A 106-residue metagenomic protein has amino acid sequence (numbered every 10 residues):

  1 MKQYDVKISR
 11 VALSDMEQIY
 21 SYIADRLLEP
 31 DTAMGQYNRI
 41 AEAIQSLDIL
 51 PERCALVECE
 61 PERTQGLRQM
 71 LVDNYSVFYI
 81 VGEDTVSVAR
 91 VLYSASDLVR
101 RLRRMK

Functional and structural regions predicted by a protein language model:
M1-R63: Basic, Lys/Arg-enriched alpha-helical interface segments
Y4, S9, C59-E60, M70-N74 (+2 more regions): Surface-exposed loop/turn and secondary-structure junction residues enriched for glycine/proline
K7, R39, R53, R68 (+2 more regions): Basic side chains
L27, V72-S76, I80-K106: Enriched for short, Lys/Arg-rich terminal
N38-I49, G66-D73, S96-D97, M105: Alpha-helix boundary/capping detector
L50, C54-T85: Basic/aromatic recognition patch in beta-strand/loop cores that engages polyanionic ligands
